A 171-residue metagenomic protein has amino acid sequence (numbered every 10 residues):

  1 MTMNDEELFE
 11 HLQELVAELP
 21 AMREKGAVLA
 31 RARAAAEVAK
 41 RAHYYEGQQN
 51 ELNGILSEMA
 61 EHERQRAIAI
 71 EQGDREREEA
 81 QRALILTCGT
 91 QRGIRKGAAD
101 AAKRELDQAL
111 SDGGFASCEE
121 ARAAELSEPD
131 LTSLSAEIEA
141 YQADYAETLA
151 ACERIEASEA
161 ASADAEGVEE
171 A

Functional and structural regions predicted by a protein language model:
M1-A171: Extended, charged heptad-repeat coiled-coil rod domains that mediate dimerization and scaffolding in large chromosome
